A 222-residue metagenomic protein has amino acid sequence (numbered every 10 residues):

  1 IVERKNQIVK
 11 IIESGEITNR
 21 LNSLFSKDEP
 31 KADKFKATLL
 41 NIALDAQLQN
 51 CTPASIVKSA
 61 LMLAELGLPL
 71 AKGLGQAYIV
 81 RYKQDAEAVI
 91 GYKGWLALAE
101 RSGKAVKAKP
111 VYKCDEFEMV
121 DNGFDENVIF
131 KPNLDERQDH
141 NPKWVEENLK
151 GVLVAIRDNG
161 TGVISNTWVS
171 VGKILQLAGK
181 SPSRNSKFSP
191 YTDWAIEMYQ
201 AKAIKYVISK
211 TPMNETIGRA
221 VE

Functional and structural regions predicted by a protein language model:
I1-V2, E222: Accessible peptide chain termini
E3-N214: Binding-interface segments
M213-E222: Intrinsically disordered, low-complexity charged/polar segments
